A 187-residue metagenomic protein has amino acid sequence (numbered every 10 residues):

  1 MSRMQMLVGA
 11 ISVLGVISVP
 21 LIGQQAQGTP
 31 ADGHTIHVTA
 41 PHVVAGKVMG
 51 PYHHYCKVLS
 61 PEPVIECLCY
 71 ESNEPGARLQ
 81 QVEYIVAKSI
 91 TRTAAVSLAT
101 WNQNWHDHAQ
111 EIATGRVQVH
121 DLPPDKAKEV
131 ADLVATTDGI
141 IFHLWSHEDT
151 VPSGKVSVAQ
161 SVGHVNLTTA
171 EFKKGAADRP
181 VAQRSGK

Functional and structural regions predicted by a protein language model:
M1-V8: Bacterial N-terminal signal peptides that target proteins for export
G9-S18: Bacterial N-terminal signal peptides
Q25-S72: N-terminal secretory signal peptides
D32-H34, L122-K187: Long, solvent-exposed, polar/charged low-complexity segments
P61-E62, I90-T93, H106, N166-T169: Short, surface-exposed linear patches
N73-P152: An exposed acidic His-Trp-rich patch
